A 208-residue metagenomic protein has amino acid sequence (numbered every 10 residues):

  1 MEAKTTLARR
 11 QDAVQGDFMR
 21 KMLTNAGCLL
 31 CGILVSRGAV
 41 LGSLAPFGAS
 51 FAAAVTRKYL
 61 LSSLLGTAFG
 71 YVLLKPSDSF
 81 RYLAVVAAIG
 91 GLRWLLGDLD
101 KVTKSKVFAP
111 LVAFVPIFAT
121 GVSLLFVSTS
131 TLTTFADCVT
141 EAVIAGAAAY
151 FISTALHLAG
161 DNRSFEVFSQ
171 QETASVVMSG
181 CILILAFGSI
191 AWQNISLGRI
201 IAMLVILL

Functional and structural regions predicted by a protein language model:
A8-L208: Membrane-embedded alpha-helical hairpins and interfacial helices in multi-pass inner-membrane proteins
